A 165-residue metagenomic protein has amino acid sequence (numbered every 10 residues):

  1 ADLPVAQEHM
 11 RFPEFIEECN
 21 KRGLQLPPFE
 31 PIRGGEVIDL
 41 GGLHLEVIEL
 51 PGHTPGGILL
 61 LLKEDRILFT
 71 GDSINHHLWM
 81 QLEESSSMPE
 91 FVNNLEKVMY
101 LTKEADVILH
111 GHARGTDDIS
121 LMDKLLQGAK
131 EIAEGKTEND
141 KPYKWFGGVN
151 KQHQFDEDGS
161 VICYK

Functional and structural regions predicted by a protein language model:
A1, E49-G52, F69-G71, D106-H112: Active-site neighborhood of phospho(di)ester-bond hydrolases with catalytic His/Asp-centered motifs
A1-D39, Q127-E138: Active-site HxH/HxHxD metal-binding segment of metal-dependent hydrolases
D2-L3, I74-H76, R114-G115: Short, solvent-exposed loop/turn segments at secondary-structure junctions
P4-H9, L78-W79, Y143: Short, charged, surface-exposed secondary-structure boundary motifs
A6-M10, L82, I119-K124: Short aromatic-enriched loop/helix-cap "lid" or pocket-rim segments at secondary-structure transitions that line
E14, S86, D117-I119: Secondary-structure junction/capping motif
K21-Y100: Catalytic core of the metallo-beta-lactamase
E36, E96-K165: Accessory terminal helices/loops
